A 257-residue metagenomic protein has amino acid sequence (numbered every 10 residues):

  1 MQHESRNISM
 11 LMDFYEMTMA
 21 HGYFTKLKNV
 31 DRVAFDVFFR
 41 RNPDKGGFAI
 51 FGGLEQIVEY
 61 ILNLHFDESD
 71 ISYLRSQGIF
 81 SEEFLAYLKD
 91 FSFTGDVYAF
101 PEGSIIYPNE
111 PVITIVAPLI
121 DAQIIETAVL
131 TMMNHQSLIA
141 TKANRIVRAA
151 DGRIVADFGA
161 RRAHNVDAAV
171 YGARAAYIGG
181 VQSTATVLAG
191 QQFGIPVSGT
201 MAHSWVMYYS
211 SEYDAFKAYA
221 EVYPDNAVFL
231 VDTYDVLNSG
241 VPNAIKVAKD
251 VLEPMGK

Functional and structural regions predicted by a protein language model:
M1-Y223, D250-L252: Ordered alpha/beta subdomains of enzyme catalytic regions
D214-K257: Acidic, glycine-rich loop-and-beta core segments that form the ion-binding/anion-interacting portion of active sites
